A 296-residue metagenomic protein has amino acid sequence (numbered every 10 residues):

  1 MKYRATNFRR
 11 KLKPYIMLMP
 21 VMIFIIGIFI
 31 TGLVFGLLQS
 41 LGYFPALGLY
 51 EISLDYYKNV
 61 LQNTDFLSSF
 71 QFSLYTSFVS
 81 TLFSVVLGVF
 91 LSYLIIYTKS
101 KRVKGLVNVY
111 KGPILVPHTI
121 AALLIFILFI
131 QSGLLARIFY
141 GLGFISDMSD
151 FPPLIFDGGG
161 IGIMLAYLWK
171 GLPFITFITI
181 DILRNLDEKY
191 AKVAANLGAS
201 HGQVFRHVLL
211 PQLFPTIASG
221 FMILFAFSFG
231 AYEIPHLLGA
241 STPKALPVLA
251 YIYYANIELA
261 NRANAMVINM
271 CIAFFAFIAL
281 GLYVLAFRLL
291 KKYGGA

Functional and structural regions predicted by a protein language model:
M1-R9: Short, Lys/Arg-rich, polar N-terminal cytosolic tail immediately upstream of the first transmembrane signal-anchor
F8-K13, Y57-D65, H236-I278: Interhelical loop and adjacent transmembrane-helix boundary motif in polytopic membrane transport permeases
F8-L12, G160-I161, L186-S219: Amphipathic cytosolic juxtamembrane alpha-helices at the membrane-cytosol interface of multi-pass membrane transporters
K13-P45, N63-L154, G158-G159, I163-I180 (+5 more regions): Membrane-water interface segments at the C-terminal ends of transmembrane alpha-helices in multi-pass inner-membrane
M19, F70, G112, K189-L197 (+1 more regions): Short hydrophobic faces within alpha-helices
G42, D55, N59, K104-K111 (+4 more regions): Short amphipathic alpha-helical coupling elements at transmembrane boundaries
G42, I180-A191, N264-A296: C-terminal transmembrane helix and the adjacent membrane-cytosol boundary/short C-terminal tail of inner/organellar
K170, I182-N185, L209, A255-N256: Short amphipathic helical patch at the helix-1/turn junction of helix-turn-helix
